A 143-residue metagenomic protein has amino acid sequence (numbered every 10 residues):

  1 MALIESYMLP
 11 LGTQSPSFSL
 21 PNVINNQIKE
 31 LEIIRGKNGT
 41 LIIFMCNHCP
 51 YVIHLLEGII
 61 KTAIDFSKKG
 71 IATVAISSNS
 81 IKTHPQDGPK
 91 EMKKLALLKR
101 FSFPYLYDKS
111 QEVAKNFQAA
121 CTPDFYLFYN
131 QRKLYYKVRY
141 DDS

Functional and structural regions predicted by a protein language model:
M1-S143: Chalcogenol-based redox active-site neighborhoods
